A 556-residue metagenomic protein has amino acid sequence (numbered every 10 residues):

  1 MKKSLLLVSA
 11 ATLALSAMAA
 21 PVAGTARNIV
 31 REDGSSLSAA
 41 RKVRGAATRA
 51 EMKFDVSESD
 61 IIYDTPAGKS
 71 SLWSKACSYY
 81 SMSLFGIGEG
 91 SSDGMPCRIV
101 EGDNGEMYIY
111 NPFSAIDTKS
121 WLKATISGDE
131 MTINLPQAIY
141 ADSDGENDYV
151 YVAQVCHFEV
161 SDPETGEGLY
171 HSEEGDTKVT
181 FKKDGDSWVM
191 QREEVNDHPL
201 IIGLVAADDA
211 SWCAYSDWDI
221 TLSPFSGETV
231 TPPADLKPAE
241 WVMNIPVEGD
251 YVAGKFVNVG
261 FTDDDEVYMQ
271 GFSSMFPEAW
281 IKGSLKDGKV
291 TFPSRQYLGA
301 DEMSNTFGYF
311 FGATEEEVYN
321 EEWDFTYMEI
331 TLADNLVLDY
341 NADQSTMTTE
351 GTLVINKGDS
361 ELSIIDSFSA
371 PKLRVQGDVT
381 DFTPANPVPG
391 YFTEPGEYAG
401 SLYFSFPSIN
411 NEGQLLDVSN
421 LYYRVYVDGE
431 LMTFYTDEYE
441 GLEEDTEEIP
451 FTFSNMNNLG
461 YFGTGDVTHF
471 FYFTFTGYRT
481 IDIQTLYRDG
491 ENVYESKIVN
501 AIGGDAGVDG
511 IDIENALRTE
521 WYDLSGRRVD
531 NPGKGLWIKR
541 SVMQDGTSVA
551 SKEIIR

Functional and structural regions predicted by a protein language model:
M1-K3, A506, I538-R556: C-terminal tail/sorting-segment detector
M1-L37, K42-R44: Bacterial Sec-dependent N-terminal signal peptides
I29, G34-D93, I109-F113, P224-F256 (+2 more regions): Tryptophan-anchored aromatic micro-motifs
S92-E174, F261-D324: Predominantly extracellular/secreted and cell-surface proteins with exposed, flexible low-complexity segments
G377-G413: Pro/Thr/Ser/Gly-rich low-complexity, intrinsically disordered linker/stalk tracts
D378-F392, G490-R528: Residue-level detector of functionally pivotal "anchor" positions at catalytic/ligand-binding pockets or at interdomain
P407-E444: Solvent-exposed loop/turn segments flanking beta-strands in beta-repeat/beta-sandwich domains
Y472-N492: Beta-strand-rich modules
